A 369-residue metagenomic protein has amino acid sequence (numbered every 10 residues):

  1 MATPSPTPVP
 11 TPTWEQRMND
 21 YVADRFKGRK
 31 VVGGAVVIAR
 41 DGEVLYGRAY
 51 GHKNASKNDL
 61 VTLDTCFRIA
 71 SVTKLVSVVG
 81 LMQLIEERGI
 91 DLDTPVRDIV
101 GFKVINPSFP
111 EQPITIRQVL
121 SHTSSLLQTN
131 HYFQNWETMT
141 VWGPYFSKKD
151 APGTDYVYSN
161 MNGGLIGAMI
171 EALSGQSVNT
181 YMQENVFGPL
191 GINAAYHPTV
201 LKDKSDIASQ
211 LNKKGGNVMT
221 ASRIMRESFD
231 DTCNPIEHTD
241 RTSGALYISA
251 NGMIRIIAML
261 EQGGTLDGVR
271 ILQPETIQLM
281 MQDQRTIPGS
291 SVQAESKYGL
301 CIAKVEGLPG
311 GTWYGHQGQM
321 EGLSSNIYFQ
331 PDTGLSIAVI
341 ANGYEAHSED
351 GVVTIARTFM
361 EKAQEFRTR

Functional and structural regions predicted by a protein language model:
M1-T13: Ser/Thr-rich, Proline-interspersed low-complexity disordered segments
P12, Q284-P288, Q293, G307 (+1 more regions): Short, gly/Ser/Thr-rich active-site loops of penicillin-recognizing serine hydrolases
P12-F67, G89, E137-S147: Short, conserved catalytic-motif segment at the N-terminal edge
T13, R17-Y21, S71, V76 (+12 more regions): Extracytoplasmic/secreted proteins, especially bacterial periplasmic and envelope-associated proteins
K27-A35, S56-Q118, D150-N162, R241-G244 (+1 more regions): Short active-site loop at a secondary-structure junction that contains or immediately precedes the catalytic residue(s)
A49-G51, S222-R223, S325, A341: Short clusters of small/polar residues that mark proteolytic maturation junctions
N54, P107-Y314: Short, surface-exposed loop or secondary-structure junction motifs that flank catalytic or metal-binding residues
S324-G343: Short, well-ordered beta-strand elements
